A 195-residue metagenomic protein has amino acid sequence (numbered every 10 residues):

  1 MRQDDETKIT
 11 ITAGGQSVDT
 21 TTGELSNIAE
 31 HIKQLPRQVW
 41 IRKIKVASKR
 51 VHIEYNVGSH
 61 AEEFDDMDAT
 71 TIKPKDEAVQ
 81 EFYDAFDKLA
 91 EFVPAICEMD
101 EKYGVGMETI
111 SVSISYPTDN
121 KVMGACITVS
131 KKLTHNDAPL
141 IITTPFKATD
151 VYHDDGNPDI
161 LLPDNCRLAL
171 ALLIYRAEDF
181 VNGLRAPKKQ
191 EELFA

Functional and structural regions predicted by a protein language model:
R2-D5, A186-A195: Short acidic DE-rich linear segments
Q3-G124: OB-fold ssDNA-binding interfaces and closely related basic DNA-contact patches used across DNA replication/repair
S59-A61, L133, D179: Residues that cap or initiate secondary-structure elements
S59-I72, I141-A148, P163, A169: Polar, glycosylation-prone regions of secreted, cell-surface, and some intracellular proteins
K73-A85, T149-C166: Short, surface-exposed linear segments at secondary-structure transitions and domain or protein termini
M107-L161: Amphipathic protein-protein interaction modules
Y152-K189: Mixed-charge, glycine-accented linear interaction segment located at domain edges/termini
